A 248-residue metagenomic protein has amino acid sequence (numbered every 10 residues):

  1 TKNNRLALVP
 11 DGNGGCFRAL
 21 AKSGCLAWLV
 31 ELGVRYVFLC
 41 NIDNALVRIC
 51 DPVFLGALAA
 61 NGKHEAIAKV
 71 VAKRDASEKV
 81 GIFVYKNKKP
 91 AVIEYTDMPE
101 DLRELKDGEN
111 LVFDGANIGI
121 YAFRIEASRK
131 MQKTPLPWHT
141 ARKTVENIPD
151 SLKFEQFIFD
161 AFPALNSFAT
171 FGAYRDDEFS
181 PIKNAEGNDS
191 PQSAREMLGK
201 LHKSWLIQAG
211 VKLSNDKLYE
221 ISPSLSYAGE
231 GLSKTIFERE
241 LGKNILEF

Functional and structural regions predicted by a protein language model:
T1-K22: Active-site-proximal specificity loops/subdomain of glycosyltransferases
N4, N13-G15, N188, V211 (+2 more regions): Intrinsically disordered, low-complexity regions
G15-A27, L102-L105: A Trp-anchored, charged/polar loop motif used as the substrate-binding/catalytic surface of acyl/ester-handling
W28-N41, L46-C50, L55-D216: Catalytic core of tubulin tyrosine ligase-like
G210-E230: TerminUS-proximal long segments
S224-F248: C-terminal non-catalytic accessory extensions
